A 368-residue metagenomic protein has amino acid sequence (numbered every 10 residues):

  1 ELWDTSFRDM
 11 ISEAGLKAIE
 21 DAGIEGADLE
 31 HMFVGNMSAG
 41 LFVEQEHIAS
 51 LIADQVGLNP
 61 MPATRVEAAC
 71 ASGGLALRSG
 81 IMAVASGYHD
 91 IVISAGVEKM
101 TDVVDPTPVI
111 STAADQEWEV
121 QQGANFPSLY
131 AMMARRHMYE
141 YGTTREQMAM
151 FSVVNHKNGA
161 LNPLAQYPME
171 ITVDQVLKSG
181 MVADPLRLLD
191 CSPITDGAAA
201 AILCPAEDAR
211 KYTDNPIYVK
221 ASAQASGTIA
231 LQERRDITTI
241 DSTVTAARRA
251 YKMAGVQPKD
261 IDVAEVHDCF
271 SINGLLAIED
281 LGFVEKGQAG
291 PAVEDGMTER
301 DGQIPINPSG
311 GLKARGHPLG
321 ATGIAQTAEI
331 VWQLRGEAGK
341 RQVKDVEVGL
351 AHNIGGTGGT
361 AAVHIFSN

Functional and structural regions predicted by a protein language model:
E1-A71, H137-T144, Q166-V176, P185 (+2 more regions): Conserved active-site "lid/cap" helical segment
E1-R8, K17, Q116-W118, M150 (+7 more regions): Condensing-enzyme catalytic core mediating Claisen C-C bond formation in acyl metabolism
M10-A22, S72, A76, G80 (+7 more regions): Stable alpha-helical structural segments in soluble proteins, enriched in small hydrophobic residues
G26-N36, P62-A68, V92-G96, E146-V153 (+5 more regions): Beta-strand segments within the central parallel beta-sheet cores of soluble alpha/beta enzyme folds
A39-H47, L231-R235, D268-P291, P318-G320 (+1 more regions): Short glycine/threonine-rich loop-to-helix capping motif typified by GTGT followed within a few residues by an Asp-Pro
A39-I91, A95, K99-W118, Q122-L129 (+4 more regions): Conserved catalytic cysteine-centered active-site region of acyl-thioester-dependent Claisen-condensing enzymes
E67-E98, S128-L161, A201-E207, R315-A338: Active-site-proximal alpha-helical scaffold in enzymes
I240-V244, R248-S271, R315: Extended C-terminal subregions enriched in glycine
